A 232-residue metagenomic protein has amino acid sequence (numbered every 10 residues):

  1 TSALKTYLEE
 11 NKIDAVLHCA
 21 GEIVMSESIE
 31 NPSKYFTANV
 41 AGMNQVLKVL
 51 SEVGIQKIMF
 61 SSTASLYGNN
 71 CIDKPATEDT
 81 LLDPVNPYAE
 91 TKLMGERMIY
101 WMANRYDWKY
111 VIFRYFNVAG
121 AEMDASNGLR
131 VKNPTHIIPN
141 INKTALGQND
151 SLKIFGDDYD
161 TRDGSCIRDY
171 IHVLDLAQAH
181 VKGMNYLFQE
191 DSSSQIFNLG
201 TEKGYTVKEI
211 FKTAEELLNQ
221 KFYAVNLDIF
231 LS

Functional and structural regions predicted by a protein language model:
T1-A15: Conserved Rossmann-fold cofactor-binding substructure of NAD(P)-dependent oxidoreductases
A15-L17, M59: N-terminal Rossmann-like NAD(P) cofactor-binding module of classical short-chain dehydrogenase/reductase
A20-G21, G95, G183: Small-residue (primarily alanine) positions within well-ordered alpha-helices, especially packing/interaction faces
A20-I23, S62-T63: Conserved NAD(P)H cofactor-binding loop of Rossmann-fold oxidoreductase domains
V24-S28: Serine-hydrolase catalytic-loop signature spanning alpha/beta hydrolases and amidase-signature enzymes
E30-K48, E52, K57, L66-I112 (+2 more regions): Catalytic helix-loop patch of NAD(P)-dependent Rossmann-fold dehydrogenases
G54-I58, D107-K109, D150-S151, D191-Q195: Active-site loop of short-chain dehydrogenase/reductase
N140-S232: C-terminal substrate-binding subdomain of Rossmann-fold SDR/epimerase-dehydratase oxidoreductases
